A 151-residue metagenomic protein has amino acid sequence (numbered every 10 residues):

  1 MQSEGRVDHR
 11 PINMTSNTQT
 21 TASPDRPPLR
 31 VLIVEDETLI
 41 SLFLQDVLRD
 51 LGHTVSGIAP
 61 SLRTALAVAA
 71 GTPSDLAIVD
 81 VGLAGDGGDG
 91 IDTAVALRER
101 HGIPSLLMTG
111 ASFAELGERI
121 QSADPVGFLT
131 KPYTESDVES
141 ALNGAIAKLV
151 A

Functional and structural regions predicted by a protein language model:
M1-L32, L39, S136-A151: Non-catalytic signal-transmission and effector/linker regions of two-component phosphorelay proteins
E37-G57: Two-component/phosphorelay signaling modules centered on CheY-like receiver
Q45, I58-L76: Acidic, metal-coordinating helix/loop segments flanking the phosphotransfer/catalytic sites of two-component signaling
D80-G82: Active-site residues of response regulator receiver
D89-I103: Short amphipathic alpha-helix used as the core "switch/output" element in two-component signaling
M108-T109: Hydrophobic/aromatic residues positioned on beta-strands within the core alpha/beta folds
R119-L129: As written
